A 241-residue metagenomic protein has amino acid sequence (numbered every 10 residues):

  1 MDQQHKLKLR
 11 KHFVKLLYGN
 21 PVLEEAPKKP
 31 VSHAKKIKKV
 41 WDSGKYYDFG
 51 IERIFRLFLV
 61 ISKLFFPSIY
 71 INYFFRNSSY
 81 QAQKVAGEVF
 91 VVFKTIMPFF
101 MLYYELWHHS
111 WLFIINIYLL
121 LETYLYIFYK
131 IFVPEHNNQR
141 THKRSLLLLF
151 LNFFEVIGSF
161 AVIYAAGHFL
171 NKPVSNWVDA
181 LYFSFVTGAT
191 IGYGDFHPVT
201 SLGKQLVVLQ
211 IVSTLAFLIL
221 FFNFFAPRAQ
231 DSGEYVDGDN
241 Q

Functional and structural regions predicted by a protein language model:
M1-A86, F99: N-terminal juxtamembrane cytosolic/stromal segments of multi-pass membrane proteins
K8-V14, D231-Q241: Short, highly charged, low-complexity non-transmembrane loops/tails of multi-pass membrane proteins
Y73-F93, T141-E155, S201: Loop-to-transmembrane boundary segments
G87-F90, H108, L112, L147-L151 (+3 more regions): Alpha-helical transmembrane segments of integral membrane proteins, emphasizing hydrophobic/aromatic residues
K94, P98-L102, N116, S175-V236: Pore domain of cation channels
T95-K130, Y164: Hydrophobic alpha-helical membrane-embedded segments
W107, L151-F185, L202: Outer-pore turret/helix-boundary of cation channels
T123-G167: Pore-domain transmembrane helices of cation channels
